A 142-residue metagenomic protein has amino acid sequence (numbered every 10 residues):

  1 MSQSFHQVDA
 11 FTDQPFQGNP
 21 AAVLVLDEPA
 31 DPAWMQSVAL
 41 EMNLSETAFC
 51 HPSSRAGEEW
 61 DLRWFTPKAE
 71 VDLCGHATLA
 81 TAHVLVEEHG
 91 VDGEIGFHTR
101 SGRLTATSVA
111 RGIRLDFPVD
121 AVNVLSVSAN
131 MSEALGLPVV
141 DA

Functional and structural regions predicted by a protein language model:
M1-L73, L79-A142: Active-site proximal loop and beta-alpha junction motif in alpha/beta enzyme cores
